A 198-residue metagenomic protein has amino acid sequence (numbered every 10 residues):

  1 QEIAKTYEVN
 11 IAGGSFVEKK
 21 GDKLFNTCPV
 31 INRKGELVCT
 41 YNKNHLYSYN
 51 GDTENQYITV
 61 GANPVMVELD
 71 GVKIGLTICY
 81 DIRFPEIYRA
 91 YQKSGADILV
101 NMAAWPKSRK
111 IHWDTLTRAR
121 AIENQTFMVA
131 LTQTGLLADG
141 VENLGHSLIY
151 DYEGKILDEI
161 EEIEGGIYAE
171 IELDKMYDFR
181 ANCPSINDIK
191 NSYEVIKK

Functional and structural regions predicted by a protein language model:
Q1-A12, R83-I167: CN hydrolase (nitrilase-like) catalytic-core segments centered on the catalytic cysteine and neighboring Lys/Glu
E2, K19-S94, P106-T115, D178-S185 (+1 more regions): Active-site catalytic loop in hydrolytic enzyme cores
G13-E18: Short beta-strand-to-loop element that shapes/binds the nucleotide-sugar donor at the catalytic cleft/hinge
V30-N32, Y150-D151, A169-I171: Short beta-strand-to-turn element immediately C-terminal to the catalytic PLP-Schiff-base lysine in fold type I
I167-K198: C-terminal appended segment following the main domain
